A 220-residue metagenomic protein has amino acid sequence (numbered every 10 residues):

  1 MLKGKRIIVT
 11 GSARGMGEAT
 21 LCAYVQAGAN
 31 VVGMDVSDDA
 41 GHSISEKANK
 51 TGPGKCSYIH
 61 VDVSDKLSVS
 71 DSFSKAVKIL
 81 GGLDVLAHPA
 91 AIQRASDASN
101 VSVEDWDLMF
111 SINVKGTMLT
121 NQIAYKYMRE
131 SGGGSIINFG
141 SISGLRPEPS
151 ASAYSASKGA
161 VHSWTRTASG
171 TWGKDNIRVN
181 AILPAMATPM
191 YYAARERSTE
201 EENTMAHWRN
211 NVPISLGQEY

Functional and structural regions predicted by a protein language model:
A27-S43: Conserved glycine-rich Rossmann-like NAD(P)H-binding loop of the short-chain dehydrogenase/reductase
D97-A98, D105-D107, W208: Substrate-binding pocket helix/loop in short-chain dehydrogenase/reductase
S99, R146-S152, K174-D175: Active-site loop immediately N-terminal to the catalytic Tyr-X3-Lys motif of short-chain dehydrogenase/reductase
N121, S157, T165: Active-site helix of classical SDR
K126, G170-K174: Alpha-helical segment proximal to the catalytic Tyr-Lys
S141: Residue(s) in the substrate-gating loop at a strand-loop-helix junction that position the organic substrate next
K174, A181-I182, E202-Y220: C-terminal helical subdomain
